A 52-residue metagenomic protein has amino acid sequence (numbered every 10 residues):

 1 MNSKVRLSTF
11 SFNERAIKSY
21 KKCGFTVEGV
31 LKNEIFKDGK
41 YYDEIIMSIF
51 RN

Functional and structural regions predicted by a protein language model:
M1-S8: Conserved GNAT acetyl-CoA-binding A-motif
F10-F12, I17, C23, N33-N52: C-terminal "cap" of GNAT-fold acetyltransferases
